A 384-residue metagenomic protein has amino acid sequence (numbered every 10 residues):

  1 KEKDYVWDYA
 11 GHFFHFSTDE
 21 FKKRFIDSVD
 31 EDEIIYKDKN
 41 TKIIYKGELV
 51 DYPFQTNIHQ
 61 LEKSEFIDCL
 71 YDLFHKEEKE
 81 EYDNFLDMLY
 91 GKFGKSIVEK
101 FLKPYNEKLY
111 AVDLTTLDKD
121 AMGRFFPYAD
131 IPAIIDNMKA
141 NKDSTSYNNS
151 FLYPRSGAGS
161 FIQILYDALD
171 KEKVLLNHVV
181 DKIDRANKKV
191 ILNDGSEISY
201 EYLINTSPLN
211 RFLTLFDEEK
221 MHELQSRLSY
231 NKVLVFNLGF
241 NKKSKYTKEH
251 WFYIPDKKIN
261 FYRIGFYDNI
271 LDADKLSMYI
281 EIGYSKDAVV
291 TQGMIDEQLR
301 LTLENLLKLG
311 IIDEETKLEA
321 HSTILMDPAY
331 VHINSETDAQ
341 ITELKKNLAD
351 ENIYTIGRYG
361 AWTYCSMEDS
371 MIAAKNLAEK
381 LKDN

Functional and structural regions predicted by a protein language model:
K3, V29, N149, H222-S226: Short, P/G- and charge-enriched loop/turn segments at secondary-structure junctions
K3-E77, R124: Dinucleotide-binding Rossmann-like beta1-alpha1 core, especially the glycine-rich loop that anchors the ADP
D8, I44, L175, I191-L192: A general beta-strand register signal
Y36-D38, L176-H178, G357: Short loop/edge segments at beta-strand edges and connector loops that shape dinucleotide/nucleotide cofactor-binding
E48, H59, S64-K188, T206: Active-site/ligand-binding neighborhood in enzyme catalytic cores
P53-F54, I264-N384: Conserved flavin/dinucleotide-binding core of flavoenzymes
V179-D296, L303-I311, D338-N347: Mid-domain catalytic core of redox enzymes that form a hydrophobic substrate pocket/lid adjacent to a catalytic redox
